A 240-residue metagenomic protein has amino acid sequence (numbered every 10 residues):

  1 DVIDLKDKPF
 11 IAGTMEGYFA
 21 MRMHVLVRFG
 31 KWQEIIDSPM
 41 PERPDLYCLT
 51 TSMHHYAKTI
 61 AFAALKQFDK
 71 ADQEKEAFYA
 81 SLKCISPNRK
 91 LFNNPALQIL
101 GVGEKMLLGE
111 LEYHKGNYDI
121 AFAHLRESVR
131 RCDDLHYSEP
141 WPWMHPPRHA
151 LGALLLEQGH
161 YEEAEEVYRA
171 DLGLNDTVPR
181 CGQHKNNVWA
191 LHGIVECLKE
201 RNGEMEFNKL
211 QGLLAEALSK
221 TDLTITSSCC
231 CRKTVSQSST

Functional and structural regions predicted by a protein language model:
V2-A12, S38-L49, Y79-P87, L91-L97 (+3 more regions): Solenoid-like repeat scaffolds
T14, M21, T50, N93-L100 (+2 more regions): Structural signature of alpha-solenoid helical repeat junctions
M21, M53, A57, L100-G103 (+3 more regions): "A position-specific structural signal for the A-helix of alpha-solenoid helical repeats
L26, F62, E112, L155 (+1 more regions): Residue at a conserved register position within TPR or TPR-like alpha-solenoid repeats
E166, A170-T240: C-terminal non-catalytic interaction modules
